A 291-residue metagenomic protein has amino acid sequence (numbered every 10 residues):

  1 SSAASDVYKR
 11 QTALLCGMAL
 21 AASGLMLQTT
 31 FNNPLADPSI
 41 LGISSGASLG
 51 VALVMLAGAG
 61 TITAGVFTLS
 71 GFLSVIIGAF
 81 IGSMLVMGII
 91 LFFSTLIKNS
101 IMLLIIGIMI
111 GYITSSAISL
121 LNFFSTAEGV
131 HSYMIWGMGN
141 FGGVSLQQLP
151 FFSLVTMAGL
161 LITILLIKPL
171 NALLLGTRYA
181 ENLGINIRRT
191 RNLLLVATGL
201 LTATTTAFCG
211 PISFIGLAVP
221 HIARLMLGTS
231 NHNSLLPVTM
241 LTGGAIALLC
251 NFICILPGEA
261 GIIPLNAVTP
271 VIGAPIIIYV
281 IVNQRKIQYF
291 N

Functional and structural regions predicted by a protein language model:
S5-N291: Alpha-helical transmembrane segments in inner-membrane proteins
